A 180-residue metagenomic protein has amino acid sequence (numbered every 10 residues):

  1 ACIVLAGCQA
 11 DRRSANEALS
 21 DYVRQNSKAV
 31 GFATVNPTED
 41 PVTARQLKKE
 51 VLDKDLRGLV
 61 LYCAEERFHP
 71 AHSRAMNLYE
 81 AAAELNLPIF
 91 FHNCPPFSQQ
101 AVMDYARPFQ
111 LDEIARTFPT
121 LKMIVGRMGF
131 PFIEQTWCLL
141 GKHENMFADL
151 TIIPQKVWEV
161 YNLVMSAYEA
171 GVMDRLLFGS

Functional and structural regions predicted by a protein language model:
A1-V4: Catalytic domains of carbohydrate-active enzymes, especially glycoside hydrolases
A6-G7, R127: Residue-level signal for short, function-critical loop segments
G7-V102: Active-site gating/metal-coordination segments in enzymes
R57-G58, A71-F178: Catalytic pocket-lining loop regions of alpha/beta-barrel enzymes, especially the amidohydrolase/enolase/GH5 lineages
